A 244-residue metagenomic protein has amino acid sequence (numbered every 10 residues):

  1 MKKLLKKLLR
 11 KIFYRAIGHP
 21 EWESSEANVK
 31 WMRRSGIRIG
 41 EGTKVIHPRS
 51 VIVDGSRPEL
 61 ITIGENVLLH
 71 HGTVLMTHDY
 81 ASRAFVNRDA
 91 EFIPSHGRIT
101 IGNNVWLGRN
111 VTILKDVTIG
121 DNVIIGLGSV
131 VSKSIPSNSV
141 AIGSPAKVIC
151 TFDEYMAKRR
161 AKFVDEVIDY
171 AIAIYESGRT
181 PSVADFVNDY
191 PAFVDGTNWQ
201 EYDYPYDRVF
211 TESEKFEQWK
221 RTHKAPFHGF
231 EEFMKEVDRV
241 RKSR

Functional and structural regions predicted by a protein language model:
M1-G36, K147-R244: Terminal amphipathic alpha-helical/low-complexity segments used for targeting or macromolecular assembly
N28-K30, I37, K44-I119, P145 (+2 more regions): Flexible, glycine/small-residue-enriched loop-and-beta-strand segment within the central core of proteins
G36-I37, S132: Alpha-helix termination/capping residues and helix-transition junctions
L68, G97, S129-V130, V140: Hydrophobic alpha-helical segments of small multi-pass membrane proteins
R109-I125, S129-K133, Y175: Beta-rich strand-turn-strand
I124, V140-A141: Short-chain dehydrogenase/reductase
